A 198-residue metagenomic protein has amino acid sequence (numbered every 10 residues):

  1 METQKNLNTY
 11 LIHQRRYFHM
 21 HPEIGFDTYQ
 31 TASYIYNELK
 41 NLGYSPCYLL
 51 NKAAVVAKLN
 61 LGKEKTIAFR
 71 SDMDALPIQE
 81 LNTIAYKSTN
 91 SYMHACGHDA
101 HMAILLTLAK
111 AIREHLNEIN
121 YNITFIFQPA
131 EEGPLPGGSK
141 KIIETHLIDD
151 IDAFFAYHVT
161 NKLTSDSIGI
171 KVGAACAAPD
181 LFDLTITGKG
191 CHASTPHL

Functional and structural regions predicted by a protein language model:
E2-H94, D99, A103-L106, K110-Y121: Acidic/His- and Gly-rich active-site-bordering loop/insert found across diverse amide/peptide-bond hydrolases
T83-M93, I119-L198: Histidine/acidic-residue-rich, glycine-tolerant segments that coordinate divalent metal ions
